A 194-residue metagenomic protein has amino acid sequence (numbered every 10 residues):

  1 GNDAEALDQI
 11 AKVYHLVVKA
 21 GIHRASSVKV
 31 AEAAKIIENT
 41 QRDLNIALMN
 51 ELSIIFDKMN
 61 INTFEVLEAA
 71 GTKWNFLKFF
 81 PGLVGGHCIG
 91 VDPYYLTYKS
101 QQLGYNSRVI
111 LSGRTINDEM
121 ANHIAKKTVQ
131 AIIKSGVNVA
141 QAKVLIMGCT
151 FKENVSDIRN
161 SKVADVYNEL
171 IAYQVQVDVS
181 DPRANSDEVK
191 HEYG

Functional and structural regions predicted by a protein language model:
G1-G194: Structural/interface elements that position substrates and couple domains in central-metabolism enzymes
